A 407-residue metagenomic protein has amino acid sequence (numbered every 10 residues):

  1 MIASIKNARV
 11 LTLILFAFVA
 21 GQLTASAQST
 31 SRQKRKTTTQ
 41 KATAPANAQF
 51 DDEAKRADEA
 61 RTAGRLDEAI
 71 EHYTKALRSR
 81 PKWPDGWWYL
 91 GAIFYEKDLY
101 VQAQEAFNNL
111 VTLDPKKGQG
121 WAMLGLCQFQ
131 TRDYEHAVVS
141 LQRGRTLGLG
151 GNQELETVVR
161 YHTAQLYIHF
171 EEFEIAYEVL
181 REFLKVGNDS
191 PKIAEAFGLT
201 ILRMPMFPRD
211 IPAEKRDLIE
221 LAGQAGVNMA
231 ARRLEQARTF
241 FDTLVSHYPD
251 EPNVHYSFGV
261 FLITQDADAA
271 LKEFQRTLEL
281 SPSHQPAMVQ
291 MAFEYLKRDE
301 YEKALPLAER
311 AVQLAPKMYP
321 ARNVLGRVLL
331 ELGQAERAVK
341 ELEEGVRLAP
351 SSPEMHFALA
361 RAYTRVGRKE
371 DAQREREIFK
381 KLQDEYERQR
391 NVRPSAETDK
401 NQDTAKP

Functional and structural regions predicted by a protein language model:
S31-T37, D189-V227, A231-R232, R361-P407: Terminal, low-structured helical/coil segments at or just beyond the last alpha-helical repeat
A48-S79, E96, D217-T243, H247 (+1 more regions): Alpha-helical segment of the N-proximal tetratricopeptide repeat
F50, P84-D85, G118-Q119, N152-Q153 (+8 more regions): Helix-start (N-cap) detector for alpha-helical repeat units in TPR-like alpha-solenoids, especially tetratricopeptide
A63-K75, E96-N109, T131-R143, F170-E178 (+6 more regions): Structural signature of tandem alpha-helical TPR/SEL1-like repeats, specifically the intra-repeat loop/turn
S79, L113, L147-G151, V186 (+5 more regions): Structural marker of alpha-solenoid helical repeat scaffolds
Y89, M123, V158, H162 (+6 more regions): Canonical tetratricopeptide repeat
G144-T146, Y161, Q165-I168, F173-P191 (+2 more regions): TPR/TPR-like (Sel1-like) alpha-helical repeat modules
